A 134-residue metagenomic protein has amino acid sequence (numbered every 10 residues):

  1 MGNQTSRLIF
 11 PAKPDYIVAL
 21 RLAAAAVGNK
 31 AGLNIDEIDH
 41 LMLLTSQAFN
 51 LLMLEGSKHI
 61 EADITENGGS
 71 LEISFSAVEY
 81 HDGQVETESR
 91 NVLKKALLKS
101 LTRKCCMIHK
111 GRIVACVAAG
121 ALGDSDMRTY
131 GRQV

Functional and structural regions predicted by a protein language model:
M1-L43, L54, R132-V134: Bergerat-fold GHKL ATPase/HATPase_c domain
M1-Q4, L51-V134: Conserved beta-strand-loop-beta-strand hairpin that lines the nucleotide-binding pocket of ATP/GTP-utilizing enzymes
A48: Hydrophobic residues in the alpha-helical elements that line and stabilize the ATP-binding pocket of the HATPase_c
